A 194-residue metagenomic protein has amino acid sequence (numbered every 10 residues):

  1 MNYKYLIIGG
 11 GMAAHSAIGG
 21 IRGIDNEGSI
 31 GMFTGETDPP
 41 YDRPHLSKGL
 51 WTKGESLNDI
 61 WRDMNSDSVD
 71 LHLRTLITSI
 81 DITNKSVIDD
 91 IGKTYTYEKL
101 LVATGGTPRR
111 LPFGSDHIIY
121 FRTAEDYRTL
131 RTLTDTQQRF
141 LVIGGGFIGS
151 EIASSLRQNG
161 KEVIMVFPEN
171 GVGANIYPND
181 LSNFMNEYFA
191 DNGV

Functional and structural regions predicted by a protein language model:
M1-L6, R62, S66-L141: FAD-binding core/adjacent interface of flavoenzyme oxidoreductases
N2-D70, S155-D180: Beta1-alpha1 glycine-rich phosphate/pyrophosphate-binding loop at the start of Rossmann-like nucleotide-binding domains
G9-M12, R122, G144-G146: Glycine-rich Rossmann-fold phosphate-binding loop(s) that bind the pyrophosphate of adenine dinucleotide cofactors
A14, G149-S150: N-terminal Rossmann-fold NAD(P) dinucleotide-binding loop
W61-L71, M185-V194: Helical element adjacent to the flavin cofactor pocket in flavoenzyme catalytic cores
Y127, L181-S182: Amphipathic alpha-helical segments in well-structured domains
